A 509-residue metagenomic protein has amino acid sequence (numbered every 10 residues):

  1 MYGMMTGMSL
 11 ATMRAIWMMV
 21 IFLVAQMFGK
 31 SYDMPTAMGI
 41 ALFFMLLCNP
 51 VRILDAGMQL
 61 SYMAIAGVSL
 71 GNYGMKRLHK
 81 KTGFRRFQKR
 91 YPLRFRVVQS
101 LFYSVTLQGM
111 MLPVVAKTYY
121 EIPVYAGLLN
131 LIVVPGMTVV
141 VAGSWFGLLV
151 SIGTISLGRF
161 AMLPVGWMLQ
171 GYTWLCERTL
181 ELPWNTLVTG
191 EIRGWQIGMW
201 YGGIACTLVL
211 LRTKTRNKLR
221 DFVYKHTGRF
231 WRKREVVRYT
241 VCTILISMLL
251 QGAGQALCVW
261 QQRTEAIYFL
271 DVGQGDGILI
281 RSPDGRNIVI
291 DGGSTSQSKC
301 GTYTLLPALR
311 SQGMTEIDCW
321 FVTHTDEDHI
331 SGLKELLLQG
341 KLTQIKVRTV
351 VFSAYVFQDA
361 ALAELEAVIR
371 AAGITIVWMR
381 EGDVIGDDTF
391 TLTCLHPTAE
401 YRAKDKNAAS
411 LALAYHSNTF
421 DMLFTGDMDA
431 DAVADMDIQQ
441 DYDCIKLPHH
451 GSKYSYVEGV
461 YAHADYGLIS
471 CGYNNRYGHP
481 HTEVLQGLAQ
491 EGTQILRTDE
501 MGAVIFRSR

Functional and structural regions predicted by a protein language model:
M1-A126, I192-W260, S455-E458, A464-Y466 (+1 more regions): Hydrophobic alpha-helical transmembrane segments in multi-pass membrane proteins
T82-R94, V150-R509: Non-globular, low-confidence helical/coil segments that flank catalytic cores
G109-M110, L131, Y303: Hydrophobic alpha-helical transmembrane segments of integral membrane proteins, especially lipid-exposed positions
M110-A116, W145, Y172-L182: Hydrophobic alpha-helical transmembrane segments in multi-pass integral membrane proteins
P123-V134, R159, V188-G190: Non-cytosolic membrane-interface motifs at loop->transmembrane helix junctions
G136-W145: Internal helical hairpin/lid segments
